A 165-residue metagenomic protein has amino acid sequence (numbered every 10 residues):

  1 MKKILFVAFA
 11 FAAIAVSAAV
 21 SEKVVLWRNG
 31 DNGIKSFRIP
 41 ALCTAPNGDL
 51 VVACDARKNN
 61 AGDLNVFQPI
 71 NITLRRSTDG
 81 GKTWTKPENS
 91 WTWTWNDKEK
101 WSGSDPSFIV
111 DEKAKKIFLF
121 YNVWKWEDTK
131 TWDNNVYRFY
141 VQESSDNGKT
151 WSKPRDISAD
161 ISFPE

Functional and structural regions predicted by a protein language model:
I4-I14: Sec-dependent N-terminal signal peptides
A19-E165: Asp-box/BNR beta-propeller blade signature and adjacent active/binding-site loops in extracellular glycan-interacting
